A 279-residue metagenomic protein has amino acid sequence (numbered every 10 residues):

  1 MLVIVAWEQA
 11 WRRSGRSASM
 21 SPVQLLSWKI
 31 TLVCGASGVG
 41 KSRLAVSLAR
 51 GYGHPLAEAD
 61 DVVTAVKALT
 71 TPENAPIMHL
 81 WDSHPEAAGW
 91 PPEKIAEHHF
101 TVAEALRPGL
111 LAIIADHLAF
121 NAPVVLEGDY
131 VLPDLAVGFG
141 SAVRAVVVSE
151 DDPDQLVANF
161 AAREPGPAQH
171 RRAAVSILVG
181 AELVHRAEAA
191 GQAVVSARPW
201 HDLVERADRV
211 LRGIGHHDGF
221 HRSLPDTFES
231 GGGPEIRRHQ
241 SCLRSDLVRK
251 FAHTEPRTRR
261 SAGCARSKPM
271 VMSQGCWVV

Functional and structural regions predicted by a protein language model:
W7, R12-S19, R237-R238, C242-S245 (+2 more regions): Low-acidity, Ser/Thr- and Arg-rich intrinsically disordered low-complexity segments
V33: Hydrophobic anchor at the beta1->P-loop junction of P-loop NTPases
S37: The conserved Walker
G40: Conserved glycine(s) of the Walker
H54-L69: Short beta-strand-centered segment that lines the nucleotide-binding/catalytic pocket of NTP-utilizing
T70-A122: Conserved nucleotide-sensing/catalytic segment adjacent to the nucleotide-binding pocket in NTP-handling enzymes
A142-R186, A190, R238-S241, A252: A glycine- and Lys/Arg-enriched "phosphate-lid" helix/loop adjacent to the NTP-binding pocket of small-molecule kinases
A181-K250, R257: NTP-dependent small-molecule kinase module
